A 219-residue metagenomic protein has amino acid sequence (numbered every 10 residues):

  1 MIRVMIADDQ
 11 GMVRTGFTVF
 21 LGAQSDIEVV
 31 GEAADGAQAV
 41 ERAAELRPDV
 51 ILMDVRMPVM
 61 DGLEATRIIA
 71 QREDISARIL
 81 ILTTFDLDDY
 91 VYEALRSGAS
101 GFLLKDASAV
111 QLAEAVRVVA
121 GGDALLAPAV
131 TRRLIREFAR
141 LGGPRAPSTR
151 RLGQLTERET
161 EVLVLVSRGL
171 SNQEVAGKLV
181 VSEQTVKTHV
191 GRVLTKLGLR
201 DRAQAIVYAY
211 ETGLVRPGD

Functional and structural regions predicted by a protein language model:
D8, D54, T83: Active-site residues of response regulator receiver
D26-A34, R42, L199: Short hydrophobic/Thr-rich beta-strand motif most characteristic of the beta2 strand and flanking loop of CheY-like
D35-Q38, M60-R67: Acidic catalytic/metal-coordinating carboxylates
L46-L52: Active-site beta3 strand of CheY-like receiver
M53-D54, A65: Active-site T/S-Asp motif of two-component receiver
M57: Receiver (REC) domain active-site loop signature in two-component systems and cognate sites in sensor histidine kinases
V91-R96, G101, D106-E157, E161 (+1 more regions): Short, flexible helix-to-coil linker/hinge segments that flank and couple to helix-turn-helix
G169-Q204: Recognition helix of helix-turn-helix DNA-binding domains
